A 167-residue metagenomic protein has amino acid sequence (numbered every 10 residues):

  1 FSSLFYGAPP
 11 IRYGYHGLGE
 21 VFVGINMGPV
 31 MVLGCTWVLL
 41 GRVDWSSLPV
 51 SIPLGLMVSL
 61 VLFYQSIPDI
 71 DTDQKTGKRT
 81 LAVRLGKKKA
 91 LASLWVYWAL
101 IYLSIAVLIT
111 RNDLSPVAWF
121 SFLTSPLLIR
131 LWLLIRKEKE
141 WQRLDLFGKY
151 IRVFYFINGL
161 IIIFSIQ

Functional and structural regions predicted by a protein language model:
F1-A8, W95-R143: Transmembrane helix-loop-helix
F1-L4, D44-Y64: Membrane-embedded alpha-helical segments that form the functional core of polytopic membrane enzymes, especially those
F1-W45: Intramembrane alpha-helical segments
V21-F22, L48-I52, L91-W95, A118-F120: Hydrophobic alpha-helical transmembrane segments
V21-T36, V83-K87, G148-I162: Small-residue-rich segments of transmembrane alpha-helices in multi-pass membrane proteins, especially helix faces
G24-G28, V58, F122-P126: Alpha-helical transmembrane segments of multi-pass membrane proteins
M31-I52, L103-V117, I161-Q167: Helix-coil boundary and interhelical linker segments in multi-pass alpha-helical membrane proteins
G55-L100: Solvent-exposed interhelical
